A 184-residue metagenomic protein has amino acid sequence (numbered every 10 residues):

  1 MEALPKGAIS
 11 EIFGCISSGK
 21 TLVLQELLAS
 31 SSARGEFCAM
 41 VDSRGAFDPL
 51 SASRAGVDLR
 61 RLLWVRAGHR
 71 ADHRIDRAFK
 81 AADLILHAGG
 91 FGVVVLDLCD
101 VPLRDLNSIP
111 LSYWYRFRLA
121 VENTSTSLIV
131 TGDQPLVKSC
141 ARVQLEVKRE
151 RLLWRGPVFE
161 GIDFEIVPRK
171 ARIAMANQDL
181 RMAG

Functional and structural regions predicted by a protein language model:
M1-R61, R74, H87: The Walker A/P-loop phosphate-binding site
C15, S43, L98, G132-D133: Fold-independent oxyanion-binding glycine-rich loops and adjacent beta-strand/coil segments at enzyme active sites
E26, S53-V57, S108-L111, V143-E146: Short, glycine/charged-enriched secondary-structure capping and boundary segments
D48-L50, R104-D105, V137-C140: Switch/connector loops and helix/strand junctions flanking conserved nucleotide-binding motifs in nucleotide-processing
A67-T124, I129: Phosphate-binding/switch loop-helix module in NTP-utilizing enzymes
R118-G184: Phosphate-binding/switch region of NTP-binding enzymes
